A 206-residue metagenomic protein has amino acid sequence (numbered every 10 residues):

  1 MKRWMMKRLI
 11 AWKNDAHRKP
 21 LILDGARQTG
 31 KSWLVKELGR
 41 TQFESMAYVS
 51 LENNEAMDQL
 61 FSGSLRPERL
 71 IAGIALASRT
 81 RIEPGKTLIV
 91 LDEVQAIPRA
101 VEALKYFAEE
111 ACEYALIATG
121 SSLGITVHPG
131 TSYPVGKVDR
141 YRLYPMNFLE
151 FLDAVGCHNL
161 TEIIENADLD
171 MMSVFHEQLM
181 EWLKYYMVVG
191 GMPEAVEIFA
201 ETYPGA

Functional and structural regions predicted by a protein language model:
M1-A206: Phosphate-binding site recognition
